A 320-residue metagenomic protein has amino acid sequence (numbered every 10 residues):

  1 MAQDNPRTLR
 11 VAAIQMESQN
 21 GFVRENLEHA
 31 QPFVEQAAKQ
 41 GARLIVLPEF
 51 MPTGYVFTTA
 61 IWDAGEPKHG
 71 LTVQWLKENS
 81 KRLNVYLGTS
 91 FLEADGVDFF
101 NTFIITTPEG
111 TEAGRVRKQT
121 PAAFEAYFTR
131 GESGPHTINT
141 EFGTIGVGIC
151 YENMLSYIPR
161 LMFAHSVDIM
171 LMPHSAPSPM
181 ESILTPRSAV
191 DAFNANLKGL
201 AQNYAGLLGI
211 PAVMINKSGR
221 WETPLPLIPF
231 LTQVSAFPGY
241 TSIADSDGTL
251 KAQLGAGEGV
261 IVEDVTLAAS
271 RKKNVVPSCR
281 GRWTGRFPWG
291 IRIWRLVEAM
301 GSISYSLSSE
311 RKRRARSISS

Functional and structural regions predicted by a protein language model:
M1-L44, L171: N-terminal active-site segment of His-dependent metallophosphoesterases
T8-N20, T102, R115-R117, G143-E152 (+1 more regions): Active-site-proximal beta-strand elements of phosphoester/diester hydrolases
V23, L27-P108, E112-R115, A176-I210: Cys-nucleophile CN-hydrolase/nitrilase-fold catalytic domain and related Cys-dependent amidase chemistry that acts on
K68-G88, M154-I261: CN hydrolase (nitrilase-like) catalytic-core segments centered on the catalytic cysteine and neighboring Lys/Glu
T89-F91, T102-I105, H136, T241-I243 (+1 more regions): Short beta-strand scaffold segments in enzyme catalytic cores
K118-G131, E258-P277: A short, polar/charged loop-to-alpha-helix boundary motif
A122-H136, Y151-Y157: Active-site glycine-rich loop that binds ribose-phosphate moieties when present
F142-D168, M172-H174, S270-S320: Cysteine/selenocysteine-centered motifs that mediate thiol-based redox chemistry or coordinate metal-sulfur cofactors
